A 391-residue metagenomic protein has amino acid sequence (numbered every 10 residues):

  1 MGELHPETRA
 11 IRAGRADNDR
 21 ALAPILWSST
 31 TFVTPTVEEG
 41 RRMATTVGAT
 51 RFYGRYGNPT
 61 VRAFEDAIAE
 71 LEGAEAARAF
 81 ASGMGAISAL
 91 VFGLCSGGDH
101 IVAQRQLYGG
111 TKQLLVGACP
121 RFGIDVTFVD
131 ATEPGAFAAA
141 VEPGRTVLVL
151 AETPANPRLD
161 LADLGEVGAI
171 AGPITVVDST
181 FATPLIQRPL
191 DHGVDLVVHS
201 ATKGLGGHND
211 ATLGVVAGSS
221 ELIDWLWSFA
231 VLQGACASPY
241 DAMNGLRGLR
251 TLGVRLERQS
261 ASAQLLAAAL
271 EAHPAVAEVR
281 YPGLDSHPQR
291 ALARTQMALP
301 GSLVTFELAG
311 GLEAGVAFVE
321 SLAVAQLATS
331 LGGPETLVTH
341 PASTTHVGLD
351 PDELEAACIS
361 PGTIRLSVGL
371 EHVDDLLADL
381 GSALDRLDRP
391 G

Functional and structural regions predicted by a protein language model:
M1, E7-R15, A76-P274: Conserved PLP-enzyme active-site core in the AAT-like
M1-G48, G391: N-terminal glycine-rich, Lys/His-bearing helix-loop that initiates the first secondary-structure elements of many
A10-W27, E313-E353: C-terminal core of ALDH-fold dehydrogenases
T34-G85, G110-G117: Conserved N-terminal alpha-helix of the aminotransferase class I/II PLP-enzyme fold
G73, R145, A275-E278, V324 (+1 more regions): Glycine-centered tight turns that cap/initiate beta-strands
V116, D125, A138-V141, E320 (+1 more regions): PLP-dependent enzyme catalytic core of the Aspartate aminotransferase-like
G245-V254, S302-A309, R365-G369: Short, well-ordered beta-strand elements within core beta-sheets of diverse protein domains
Q264-G332, L349-E355: Conserved small-domain helix->loop->beta segment predominantly found in fold-type I
